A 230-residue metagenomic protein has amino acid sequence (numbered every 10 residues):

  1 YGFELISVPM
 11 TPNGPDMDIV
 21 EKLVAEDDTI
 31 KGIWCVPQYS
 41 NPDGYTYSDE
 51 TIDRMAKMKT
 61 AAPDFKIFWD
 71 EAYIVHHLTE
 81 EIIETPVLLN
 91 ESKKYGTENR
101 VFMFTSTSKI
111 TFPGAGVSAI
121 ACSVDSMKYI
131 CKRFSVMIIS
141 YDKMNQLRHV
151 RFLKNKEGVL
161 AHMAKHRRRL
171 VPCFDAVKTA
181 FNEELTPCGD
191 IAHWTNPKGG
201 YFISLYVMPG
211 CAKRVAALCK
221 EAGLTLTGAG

Functional and structural regions predicted by a protein language model:
Y1-F3: Substrate-binding/gating loop at the entrance of the active-site cleft, primarily in PLP-dependent aminotransferase-like
S7, W34-P37, F68-E71, T105 (+3 more regions): Short beta-strand segments
P12-I83: Active-site phosphate-binding strand-loop segment of PLP-dependent enzymes
N13, Q38-N41, Y73-V75, S108-T111 (+5 more regions): Short, solvent-exposed loop/turn segments at secondary-structure junctions
N90-V171, E184: Conserved core segment of the aminotransferase class I/II
M127, C131-K132, M137, F202-G230: Conserved C-terminal alpha-helix-loop-beta "cap" of PLP-dependent enzymes that closes/shapes the active-site mouth
A164-K178, D190-Y206: Conserved glycine-rich beta-strand-loop-beta hairpin in the small C-terminal domain of fold type I
